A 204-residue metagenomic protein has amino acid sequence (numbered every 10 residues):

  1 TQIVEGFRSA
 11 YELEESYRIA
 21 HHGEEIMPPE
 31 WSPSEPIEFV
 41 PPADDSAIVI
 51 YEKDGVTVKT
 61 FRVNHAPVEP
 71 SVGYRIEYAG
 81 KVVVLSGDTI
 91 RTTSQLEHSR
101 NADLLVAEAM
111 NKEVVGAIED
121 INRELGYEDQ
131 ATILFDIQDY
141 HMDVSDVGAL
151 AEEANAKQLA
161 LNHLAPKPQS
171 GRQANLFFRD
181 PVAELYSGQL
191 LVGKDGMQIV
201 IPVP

Functional and structural regions predicted by a protein language model:
T1-V84, I90, Q173-P204: Binuclear metal-dependent hydrolase catalytic cores
G73, A79-V84, I90-G193: Cap/insert and terminal regions of metallo-dependent hydrolase folds
